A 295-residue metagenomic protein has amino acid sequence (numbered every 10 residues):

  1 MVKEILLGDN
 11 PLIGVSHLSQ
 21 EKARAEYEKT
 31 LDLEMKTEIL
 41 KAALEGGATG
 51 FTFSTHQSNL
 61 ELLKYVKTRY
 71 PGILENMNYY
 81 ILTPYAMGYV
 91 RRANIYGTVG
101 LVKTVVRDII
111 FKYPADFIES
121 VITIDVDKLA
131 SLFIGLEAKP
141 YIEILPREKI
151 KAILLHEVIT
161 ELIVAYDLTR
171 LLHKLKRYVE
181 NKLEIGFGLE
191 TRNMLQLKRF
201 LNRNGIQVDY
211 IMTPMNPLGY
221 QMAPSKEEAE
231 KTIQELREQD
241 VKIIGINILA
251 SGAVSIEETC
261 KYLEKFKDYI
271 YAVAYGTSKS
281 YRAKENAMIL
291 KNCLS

Functional and structural regions predicted by a protein language model:
M1-L74, T259-Y262: N-terminal binding-site loop/beta-alpha segment at the start of enzyme catalytic domains that lines or forms
L6, T52, Y80-I81, M212 (+1 more regions): Structural recognition of the beta-strand scaffold that forms the well-ordered cores of secreted hydrolase catalytic
L18-M35, F117-L136, L249-V254: Active-site mouth loops of central-metabolism enzymes
L18-T30, R92-A93, E161-D167, Y220-K226: Short, flexible/disordered intra-domain loops and linkers
N59, I142-K151, V158-S295: Beta/alpha (TIM)-barrel catalytic core signal, keyed to glycine-rich beta->alpha loops juxtaposed to Asp/Glu that bind
Y65-R69, N94-T98, N286-N292: Short, aromatic/basic amphipathic alpha-helical patches
L74-L82: Active-site cofactor/substrate anionic-group-binding motifs, chiefly glycine- and Lys/Arg-rich phosphate-binding loops
L82-N193, P214-N216: Conserved anion-binding
